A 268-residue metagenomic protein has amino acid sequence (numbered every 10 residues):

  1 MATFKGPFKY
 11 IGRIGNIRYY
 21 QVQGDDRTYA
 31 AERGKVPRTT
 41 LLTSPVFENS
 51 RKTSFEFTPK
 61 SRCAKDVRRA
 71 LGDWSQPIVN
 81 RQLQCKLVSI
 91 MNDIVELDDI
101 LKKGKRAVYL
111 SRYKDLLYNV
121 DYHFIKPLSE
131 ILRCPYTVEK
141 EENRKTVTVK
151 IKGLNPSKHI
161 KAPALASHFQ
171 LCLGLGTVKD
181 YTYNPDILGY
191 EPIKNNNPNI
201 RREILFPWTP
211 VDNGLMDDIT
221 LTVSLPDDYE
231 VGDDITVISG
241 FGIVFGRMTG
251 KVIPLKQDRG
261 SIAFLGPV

Functional and structural regions predicted by a protein language model:
M1-K126: Long, polar/Ser/Thr-enriched low-complexity segments that form simple helices or flexible linkers at protein ends
P7, I11-R13, V22-Q23, E32 (+7 more regions): Generic signature of intrinsically disordered, low-complexity segments enriched in small/polar residues
T43-P45, F55-F57, V88-I90, A162-L165 (+4 more regions): Glycine-rich loops and low-complexity Gly/Arg-rich segments that provide flexible linkers or classic glycine-based
E48-N49, Q76, L83-Q84, H168-C172 (+2 more regions): Short, low-complexity, polar/charged sequence segments that are solvent-exposed and flexible
V95-E230, I235, G240-G246: Charged linear interaction tracts used for macromolecular binding and regulation
F245-Q257: Short acidic/polar inter-strand loop motif in beta-rich domains
K256-V268: Proprotein-processing/basic-patch segments
